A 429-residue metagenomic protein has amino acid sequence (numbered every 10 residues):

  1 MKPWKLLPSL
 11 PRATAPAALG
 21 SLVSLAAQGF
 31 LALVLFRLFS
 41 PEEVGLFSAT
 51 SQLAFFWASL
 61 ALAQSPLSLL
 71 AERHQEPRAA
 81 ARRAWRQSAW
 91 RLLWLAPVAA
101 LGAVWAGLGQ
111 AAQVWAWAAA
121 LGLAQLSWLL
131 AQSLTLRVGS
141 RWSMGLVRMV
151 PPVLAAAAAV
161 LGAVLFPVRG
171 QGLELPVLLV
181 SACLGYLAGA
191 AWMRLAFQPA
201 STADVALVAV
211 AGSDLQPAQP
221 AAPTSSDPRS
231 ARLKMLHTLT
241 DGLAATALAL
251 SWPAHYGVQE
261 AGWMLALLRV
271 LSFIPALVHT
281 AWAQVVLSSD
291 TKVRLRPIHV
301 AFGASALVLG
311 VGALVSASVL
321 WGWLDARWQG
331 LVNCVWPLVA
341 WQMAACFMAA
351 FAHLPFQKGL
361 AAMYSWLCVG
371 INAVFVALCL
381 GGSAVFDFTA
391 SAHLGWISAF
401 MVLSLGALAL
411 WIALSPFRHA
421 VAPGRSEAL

Functional and structural regions predicted by a protein language model:
M1-A27, L69, M193-Q198, A206-H237 (+1 more regions): N-terminal membrane topogenesis motif
P8-A63, R232-V258, R269, V376 (+2 more regions): Signature of the first transmembrane helix
A17, S21, S48-S51, S88-A89 (+10 more regions): Residue-level recognition of transmembrane alpha-helices in multi-pass small-molecule transporters/permeases
Q28, S59-R78, L267, L271-R294 (+1 more regions): Helix-loop junctions and terminal segments of transmembrane helices in multi-pass membrane transport/translocation
P41, W105-A118, S316-A349, F356 (+1 more regions): Interfacial segments at transmembrane-helix termini and the short loops linking adjacent helices
L46, R78-W90, L295-A304: Membrane-interface alpha-helices at helix entry/exit sites of multi-pass transporters
E72, A124-V147, S288-L295, A344-L367: Membrane-interface junctions at transmembrane-helix termini in multi-pass inner-membrane proteins
W115-A124, G145-T202, W336, G370-L378 (+1 more regions): Hydrophobic alpha-helical transmembrane segments
